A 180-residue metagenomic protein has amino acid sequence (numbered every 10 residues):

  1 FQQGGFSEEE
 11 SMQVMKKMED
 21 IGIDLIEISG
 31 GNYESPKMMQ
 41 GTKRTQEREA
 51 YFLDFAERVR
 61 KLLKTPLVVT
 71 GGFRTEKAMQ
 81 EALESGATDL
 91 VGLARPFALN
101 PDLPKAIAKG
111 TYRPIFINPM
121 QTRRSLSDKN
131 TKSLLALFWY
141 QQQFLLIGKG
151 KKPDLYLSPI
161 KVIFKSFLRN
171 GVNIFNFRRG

Functional and structural regions predicted by a protein language model:
F1-G180: Flavin-dependent oxidoreductase catalytic cores
